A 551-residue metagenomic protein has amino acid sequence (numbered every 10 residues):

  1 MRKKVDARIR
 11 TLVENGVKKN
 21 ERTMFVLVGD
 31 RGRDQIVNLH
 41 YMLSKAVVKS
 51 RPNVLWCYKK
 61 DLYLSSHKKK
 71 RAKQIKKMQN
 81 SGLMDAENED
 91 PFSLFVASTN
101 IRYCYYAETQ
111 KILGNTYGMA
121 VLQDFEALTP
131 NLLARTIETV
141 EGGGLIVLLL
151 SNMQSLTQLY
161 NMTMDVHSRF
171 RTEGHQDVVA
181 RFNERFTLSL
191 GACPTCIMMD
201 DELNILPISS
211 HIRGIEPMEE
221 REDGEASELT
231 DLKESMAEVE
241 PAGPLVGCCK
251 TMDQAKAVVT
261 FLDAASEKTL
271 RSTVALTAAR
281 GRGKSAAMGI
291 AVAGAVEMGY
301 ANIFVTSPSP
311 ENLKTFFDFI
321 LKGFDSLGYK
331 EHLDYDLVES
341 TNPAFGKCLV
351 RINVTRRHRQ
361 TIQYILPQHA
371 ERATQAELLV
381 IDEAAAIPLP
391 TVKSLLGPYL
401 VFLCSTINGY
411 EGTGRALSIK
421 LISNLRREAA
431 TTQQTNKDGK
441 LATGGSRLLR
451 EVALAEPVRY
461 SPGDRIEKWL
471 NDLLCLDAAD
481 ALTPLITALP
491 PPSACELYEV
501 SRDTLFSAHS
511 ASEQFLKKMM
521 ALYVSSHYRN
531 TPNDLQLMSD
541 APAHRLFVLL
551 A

Functional and structural regions predicted by a protein language model:
M1-K70, P130, K268-I290: Glycine-rich P-loop/Walker A and Walker A-like loops and their local beta1-loop-alpha1 context in P-loop NTPases
M1-V13, G224-E234, L245-S272, A287: N-terminal pre-P-loop "Q-motif" helix
W56, V121-L122, G143-S151, V305 (+3 more regions): Structural recognition of the conserved hydrophobic beta-strand(s) that form the central parallel beta-sheet of P-loop
K59-G118, S307-A373: Inter-Walker segment of RecA-like/P-loop motor cores
E138, N152-S155, N161, A386-T443: Signature of the SF2 helicase/ATPase Hel1-core->accessory helical subdomain module
T172-E228, E238-C249, I422-T483: Conserved coupling/interface region of RecA-like P-loop/ASCE motor cores
A295-S309: Conserved SF1/SF2 helicase motif Ia
T487-A551: Conserved helicase/translocase motor-coupling segment
